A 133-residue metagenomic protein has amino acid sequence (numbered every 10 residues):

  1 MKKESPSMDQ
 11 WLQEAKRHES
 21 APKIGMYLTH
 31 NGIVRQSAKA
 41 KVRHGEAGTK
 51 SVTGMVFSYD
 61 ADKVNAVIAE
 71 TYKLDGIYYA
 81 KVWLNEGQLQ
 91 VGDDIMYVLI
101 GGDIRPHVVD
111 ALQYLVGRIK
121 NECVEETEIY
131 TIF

Functional and structural regions predicted by a protein language model:
M1-D94, G101-F133: N-terminal, polar/charged subdomain of small-to-medium soluble alpha/beta proteins
